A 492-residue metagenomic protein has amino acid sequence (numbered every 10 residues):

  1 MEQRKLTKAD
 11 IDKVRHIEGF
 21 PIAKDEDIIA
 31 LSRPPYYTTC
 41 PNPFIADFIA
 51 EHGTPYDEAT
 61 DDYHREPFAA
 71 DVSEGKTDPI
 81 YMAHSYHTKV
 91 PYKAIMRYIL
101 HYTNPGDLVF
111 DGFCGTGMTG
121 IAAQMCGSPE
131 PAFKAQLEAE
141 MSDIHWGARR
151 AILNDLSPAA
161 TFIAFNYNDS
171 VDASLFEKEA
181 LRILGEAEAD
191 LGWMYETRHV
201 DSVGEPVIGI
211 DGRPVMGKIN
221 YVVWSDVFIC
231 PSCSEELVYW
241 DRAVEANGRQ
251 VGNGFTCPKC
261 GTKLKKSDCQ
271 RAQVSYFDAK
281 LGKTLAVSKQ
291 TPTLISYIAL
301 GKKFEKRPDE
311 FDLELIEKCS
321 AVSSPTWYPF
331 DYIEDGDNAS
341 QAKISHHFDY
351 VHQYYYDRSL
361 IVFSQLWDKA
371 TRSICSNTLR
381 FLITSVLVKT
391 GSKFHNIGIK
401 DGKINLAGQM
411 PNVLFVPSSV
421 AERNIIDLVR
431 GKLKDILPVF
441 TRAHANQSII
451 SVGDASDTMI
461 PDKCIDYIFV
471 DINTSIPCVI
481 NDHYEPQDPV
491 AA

Functional and structural regions predicted by a protein language model:
E2-G112, G120-C464, F469, N473 (+1 more regions): Nucleic-acid modification enzymes, centered on SAM-dependent nucleic-acid methyltransferases
T116: Conserved SAM/SAH-binding loop
